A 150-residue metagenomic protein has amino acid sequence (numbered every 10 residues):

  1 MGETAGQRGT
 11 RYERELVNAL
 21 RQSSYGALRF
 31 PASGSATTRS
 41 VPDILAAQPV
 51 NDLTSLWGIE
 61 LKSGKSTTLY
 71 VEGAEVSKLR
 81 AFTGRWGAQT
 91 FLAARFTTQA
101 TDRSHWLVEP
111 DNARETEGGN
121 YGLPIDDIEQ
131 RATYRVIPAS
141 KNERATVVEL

Functional and structural regions predicted by a protein language model:
M1-S35: Acidic-basic catalytic patches of nuclease active cores, encompassing PD-(D/E)XK and other metal-cofactor nuclease
E3, Q7-T10, Q89, R95-L150: Domain-level recognition of nuclease-like catalytic cores that cleave nucleotide substrates
L16, S40, E75-K78: Amphipathic alpha-helical interface surfaces
L20, I44-A46, D52-K65: Conserved catalytic cores of phosphodiester-cleaving nucleases, focusing on short active-site segments
S23, N51, F82-W86: Alpha-helix C-cap/termination motif
G26-D52: Active-site metal-binding core of divalent-cation-utilizing nuclease and nuclease-like domains
V50-S55, Q99-R103: Short, solvent-exposed loop/turn segments that connect beta-strands within catalytic domains and beta-strand-rich
L56, G64-Q99: Short, charged, amphipathic alpha-helix that recurs within catalytic cores of restriction-modification and other
